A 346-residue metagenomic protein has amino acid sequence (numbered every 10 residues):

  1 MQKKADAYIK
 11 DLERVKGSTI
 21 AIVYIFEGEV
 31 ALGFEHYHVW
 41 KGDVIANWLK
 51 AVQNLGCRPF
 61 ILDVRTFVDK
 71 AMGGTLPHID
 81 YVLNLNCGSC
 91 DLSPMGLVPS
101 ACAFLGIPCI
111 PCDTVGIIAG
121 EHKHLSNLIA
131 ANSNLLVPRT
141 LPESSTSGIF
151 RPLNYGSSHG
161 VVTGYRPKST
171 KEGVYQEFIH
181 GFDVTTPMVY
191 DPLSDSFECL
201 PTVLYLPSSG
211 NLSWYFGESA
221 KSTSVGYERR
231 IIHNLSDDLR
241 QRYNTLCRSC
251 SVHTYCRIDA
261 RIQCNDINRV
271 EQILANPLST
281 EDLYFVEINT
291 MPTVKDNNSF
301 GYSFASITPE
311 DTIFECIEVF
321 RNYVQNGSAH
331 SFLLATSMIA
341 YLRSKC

Functional and structural regions predicted by a protein language model:
M1-I20, S328-C346: Eukaryotic N-terminal low-complexity, Ser/Thr- and Lys/Arg-rich leader segments that predominantly function as
M1-Q2, L12-Y24, T75-L76, T114-F197 (+1 more regions): Active-site nucleotide/adenylate-binding loops and adjacent lid/helix of ATP-dependent enzymes
Q2-A51: N-terminal Rossmann-like dinucleotide-binding module
K4-D6, F67, R242-S249: A short, acidic, amphipathic alpha-helical segment used as a generic capping/interface helix at domain edges
G28-E29, Y37-R139: Conserved N-proximal alpha/beta basic substrate-recognition cap immediately N-terminal to, or forming the N-lobe
Y165-Q241, I262-Y284: Phosphate-binding site of ATP-dependent enzymes
V252-A260: Short catalytic/ligand-gating loop segments at beta-alpha or beta-beta junctions within enzyme catalytic domains
C264-C346: C-terminal active-site "lid" helix and adjoining low-complexity regulatory extension at the edge of ATP-using catalytic
